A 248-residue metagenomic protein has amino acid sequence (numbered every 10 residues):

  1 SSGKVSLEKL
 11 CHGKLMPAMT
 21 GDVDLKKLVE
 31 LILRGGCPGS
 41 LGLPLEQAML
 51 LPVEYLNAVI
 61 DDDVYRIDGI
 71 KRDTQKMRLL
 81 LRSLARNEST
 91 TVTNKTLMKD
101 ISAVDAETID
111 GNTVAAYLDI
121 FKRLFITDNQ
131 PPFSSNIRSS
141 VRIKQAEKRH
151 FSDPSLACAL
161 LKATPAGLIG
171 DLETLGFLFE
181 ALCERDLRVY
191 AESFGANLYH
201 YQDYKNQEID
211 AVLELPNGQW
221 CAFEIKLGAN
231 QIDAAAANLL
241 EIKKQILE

Functional and structural regions predicted by a protein language model:
S1, A159, I232-A234: Switch/connector loops and helix/strand junctions flanking conserved nucleotide-binding motifs in nucleotide-processing
S1-K9: Conserved small helical "lid"/interfacial subdomain of P-loop NTPases
K9-A58: Amphipathic alpha-helical "lid/sensor" segments that cap RecA-like P-loop NTPase cores
L41-Q219: Accessory nucleic acid-recognition modules appended to NTPase machines
L161-A163, E224, A234-A235: Short conserved micro-motifs at the rims of enzyme active sites and ligand-binding pockets
C221-N230: Active-site ExK catalytic segment of metal-dependent nucleases
A229-L239: Active-site-adjacent loop/helix micro-motif of nuclease/hydrolase catalytic cores
I246-E248: Nucleic-acid nuclease catalytic cores
